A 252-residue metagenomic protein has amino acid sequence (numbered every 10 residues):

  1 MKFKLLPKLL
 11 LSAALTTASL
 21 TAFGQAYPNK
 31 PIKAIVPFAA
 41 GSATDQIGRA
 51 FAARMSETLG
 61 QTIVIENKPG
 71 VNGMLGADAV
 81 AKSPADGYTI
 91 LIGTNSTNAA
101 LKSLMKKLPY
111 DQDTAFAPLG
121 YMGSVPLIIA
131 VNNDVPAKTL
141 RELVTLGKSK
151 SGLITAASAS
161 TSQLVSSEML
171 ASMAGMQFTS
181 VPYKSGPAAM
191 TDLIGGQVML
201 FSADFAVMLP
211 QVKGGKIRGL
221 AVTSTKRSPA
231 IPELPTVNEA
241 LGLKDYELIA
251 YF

Functional and structural regions predicted by a protein language model:
M1-L10: Bacterial N-terminal signal peptides that target proteins for export
S19-F23: N-terminal signal peptide c-region/cleavage motif recognized by signal peptidases
G24-T114, G152-L153, S162-Q163, G175-S202 (+1 more regions): N-terminal (or domain-start) structured segment
M55, K82-Y88, S103-A188, V237-F252: Hinge/capping helix and adjacent helix->loop/strand transition within the periplasmic-binding protein
T94-N95, N133, D204-A206, S224-T225: Short secondary-structure boundary segments
S124, M208-F252: C-terminal lobe and pocket-closing loops of periplasmic/extracytoplasmic Venus-flytrap solute-binding proteins
